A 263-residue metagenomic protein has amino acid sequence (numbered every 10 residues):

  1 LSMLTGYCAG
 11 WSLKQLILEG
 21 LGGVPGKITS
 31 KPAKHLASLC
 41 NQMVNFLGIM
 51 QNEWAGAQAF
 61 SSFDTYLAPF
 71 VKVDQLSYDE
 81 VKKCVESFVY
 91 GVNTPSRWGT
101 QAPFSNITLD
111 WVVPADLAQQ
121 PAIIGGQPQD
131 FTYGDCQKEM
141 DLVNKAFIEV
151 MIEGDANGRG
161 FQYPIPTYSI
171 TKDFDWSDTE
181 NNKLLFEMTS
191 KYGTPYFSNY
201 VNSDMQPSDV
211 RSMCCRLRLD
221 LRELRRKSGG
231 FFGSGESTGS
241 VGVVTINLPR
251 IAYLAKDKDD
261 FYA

Functional and structural regions predicted by a protein language model:
L1-A263: Conserved catalytic cores of very large enzyme subunits
